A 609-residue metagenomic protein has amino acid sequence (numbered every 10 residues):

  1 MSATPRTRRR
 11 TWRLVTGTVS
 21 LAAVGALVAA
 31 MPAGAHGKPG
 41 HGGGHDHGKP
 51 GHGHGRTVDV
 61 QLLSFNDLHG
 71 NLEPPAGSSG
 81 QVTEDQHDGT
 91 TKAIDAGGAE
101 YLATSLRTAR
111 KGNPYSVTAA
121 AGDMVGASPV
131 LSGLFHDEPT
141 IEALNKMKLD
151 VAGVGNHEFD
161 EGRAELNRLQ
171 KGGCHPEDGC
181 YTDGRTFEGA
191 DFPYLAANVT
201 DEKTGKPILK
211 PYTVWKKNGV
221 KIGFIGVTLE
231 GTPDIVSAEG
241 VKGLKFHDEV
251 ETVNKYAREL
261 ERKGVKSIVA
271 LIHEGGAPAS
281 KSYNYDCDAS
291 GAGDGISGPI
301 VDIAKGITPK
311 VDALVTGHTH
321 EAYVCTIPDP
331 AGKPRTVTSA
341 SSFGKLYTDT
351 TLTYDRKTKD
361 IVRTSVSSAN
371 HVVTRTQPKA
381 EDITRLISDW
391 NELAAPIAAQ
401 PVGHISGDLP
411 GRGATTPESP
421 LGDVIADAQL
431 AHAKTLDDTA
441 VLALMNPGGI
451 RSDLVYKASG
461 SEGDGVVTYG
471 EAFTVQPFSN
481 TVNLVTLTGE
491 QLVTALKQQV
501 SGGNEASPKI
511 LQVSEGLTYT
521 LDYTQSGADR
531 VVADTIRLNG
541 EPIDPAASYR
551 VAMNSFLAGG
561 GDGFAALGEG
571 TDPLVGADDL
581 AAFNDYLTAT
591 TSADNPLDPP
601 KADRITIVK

Functional and structural regions predicted by a protein language model:
M1-G37: Secretory targeting and sorting signals
S2, H36-K38, H52-V372, L421-A431 (+4 more regions): Acidic, metal/ion-coordinating pockets
L27-H54: C-terminal region of N-terminal signal peptides and the immediate post-cleavage residues of exported proteins
R56-Q61, F65, N71, T182-N198 (+5 more regions): Feature captures C-terminal
S237-A238, K333-P334, D408-G413, Q476-S479: Flexible glycine/proline-enriched surface loops and loop-helix/loop-strand junctions
S365-P378, R537-G540: Short, solvent-exposed aromatic-acidic interface loops
I383-V402: Acidic, glycine-rich low-complexity/disordered segments
A399-E418: Glycine-rich phosphate/diphosphate-binding loops and the adjacent beta-loop-alpha structural elements that coordinate
